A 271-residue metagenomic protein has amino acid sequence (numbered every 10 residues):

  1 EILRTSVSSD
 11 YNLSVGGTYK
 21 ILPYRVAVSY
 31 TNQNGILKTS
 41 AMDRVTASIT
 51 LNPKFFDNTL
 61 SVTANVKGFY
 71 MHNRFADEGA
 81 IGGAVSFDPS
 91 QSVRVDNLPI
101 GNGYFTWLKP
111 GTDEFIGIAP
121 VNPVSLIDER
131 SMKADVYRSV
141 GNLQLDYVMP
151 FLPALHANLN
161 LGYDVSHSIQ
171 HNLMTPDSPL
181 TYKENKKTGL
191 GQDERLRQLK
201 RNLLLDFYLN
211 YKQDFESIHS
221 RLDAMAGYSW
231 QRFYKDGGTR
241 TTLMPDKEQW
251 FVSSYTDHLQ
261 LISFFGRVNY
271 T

Functional and structural regions predicted by a protein language model:
E1, I36-S40, T46-V140, N158-S263: Surface-exposed loop/interface segments of Gram-negative outer-membrane beta-barrel transport/assembly proteins
E1-S14, R25-A27, T31-A41: Surface-exposed beta-strand-turn/loop segments characteristic of Gram-negative outer-membrane beta-barrels
V7, L13-G17, I49-P53, G141-Y147 (+2 more regions): Residues on the lipid-exposed face of transmembrane beta-strands in outer-membrane beta-barrel proteins
S8, Y19-K20, F56-N58, V148-L152 (+1 more regions): Outer-membrane beta-barrel channels and translocator barrels
S8-S9, L22, H258-F264: Short, flexible loop/turn motifs enriched in small residues
T18-L22, S29-T31, T271: Short connector loops/turns at beta-strand edges and beta->alpha or beta->beta junctions
K20-I21, R25, M42, I49-L51 (+2 more regions): A conserved hydrophobic secondary-structure block that centers on an alpha-helix together with its immediately flanking
V28-Y30, Y163, W230, Y270: Short, small-residue-rich loop/turn micro-motifs
